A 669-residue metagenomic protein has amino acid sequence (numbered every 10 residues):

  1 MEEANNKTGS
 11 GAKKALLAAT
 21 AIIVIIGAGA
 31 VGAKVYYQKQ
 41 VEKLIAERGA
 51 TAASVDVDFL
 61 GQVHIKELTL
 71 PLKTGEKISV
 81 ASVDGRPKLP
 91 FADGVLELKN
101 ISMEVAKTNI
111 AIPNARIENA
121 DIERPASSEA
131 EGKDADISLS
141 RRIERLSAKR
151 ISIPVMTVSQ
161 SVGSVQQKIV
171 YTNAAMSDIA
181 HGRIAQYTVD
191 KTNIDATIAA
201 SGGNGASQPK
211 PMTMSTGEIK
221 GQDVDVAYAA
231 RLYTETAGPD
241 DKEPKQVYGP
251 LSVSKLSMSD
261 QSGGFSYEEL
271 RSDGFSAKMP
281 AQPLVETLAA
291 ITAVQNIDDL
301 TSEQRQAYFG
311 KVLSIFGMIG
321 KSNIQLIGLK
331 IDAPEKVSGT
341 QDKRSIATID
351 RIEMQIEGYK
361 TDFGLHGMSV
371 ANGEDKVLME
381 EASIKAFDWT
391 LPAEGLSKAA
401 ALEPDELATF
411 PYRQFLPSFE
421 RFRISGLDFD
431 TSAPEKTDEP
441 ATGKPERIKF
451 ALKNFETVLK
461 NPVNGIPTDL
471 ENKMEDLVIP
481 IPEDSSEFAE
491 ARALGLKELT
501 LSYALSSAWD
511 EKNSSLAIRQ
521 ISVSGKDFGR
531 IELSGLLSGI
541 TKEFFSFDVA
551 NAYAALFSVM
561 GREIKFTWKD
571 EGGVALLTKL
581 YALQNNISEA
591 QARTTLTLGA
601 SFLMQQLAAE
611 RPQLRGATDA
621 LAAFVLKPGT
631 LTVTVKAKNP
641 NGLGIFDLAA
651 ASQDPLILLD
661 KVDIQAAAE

Functional and structural regions predicted by a protein language model:
M1-E2, E669: Short, intrinsically disordered, low-complexity terminal/loop segments
E2-R48: N-terminal type II signal-anchor transmembrane helix that functions as the membrane-insertion/stop-transfer segment
G29, Y37-E669: Glycine-rich, small/hydroxylated-residue low-complexity segments
